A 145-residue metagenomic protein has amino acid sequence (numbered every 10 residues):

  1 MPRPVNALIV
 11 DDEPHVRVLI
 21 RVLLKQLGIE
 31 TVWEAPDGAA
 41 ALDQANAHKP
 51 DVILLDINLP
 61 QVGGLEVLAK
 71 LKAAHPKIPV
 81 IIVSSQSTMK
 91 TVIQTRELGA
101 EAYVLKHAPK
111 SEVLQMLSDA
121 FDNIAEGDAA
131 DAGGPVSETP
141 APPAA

Functional and structural regions predicted by a protein language model:
P14-W33: Two-component/phosphorelay signaling modules centered on CheY-like receiver
D37-A40, G63-E66: Acidic catalytic/metal-coordinating carboxylates
H48-L54, L59: Active-site beta3 strand of CheY-like receiver
P60, T88: The feature encodes the CheY-like receiver
K90, A108-L117: C-terminal output helix
D122-A145: CheY-like receiver
